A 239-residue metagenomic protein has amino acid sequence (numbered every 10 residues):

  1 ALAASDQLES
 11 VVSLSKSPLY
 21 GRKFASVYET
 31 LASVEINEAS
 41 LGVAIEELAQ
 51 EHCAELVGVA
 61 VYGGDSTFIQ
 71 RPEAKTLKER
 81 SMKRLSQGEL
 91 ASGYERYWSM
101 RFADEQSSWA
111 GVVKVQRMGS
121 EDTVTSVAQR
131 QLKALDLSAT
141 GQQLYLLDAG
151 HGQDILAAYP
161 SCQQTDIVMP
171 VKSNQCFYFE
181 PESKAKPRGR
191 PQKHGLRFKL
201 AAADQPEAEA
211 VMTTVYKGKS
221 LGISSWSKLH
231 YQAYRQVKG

Functional and structural regions predicted by a protein language model:
A1-S40: Gly/serine-rich nucleotide phosphate-binding loop at the start of the catalytic core of nucleotide/ADP-ribose-handling
A3, T30, Q131-T140, Q153-C162 (+2 more regions): Acidic/histidine-rich catalytic cores and adjacent linkers of DNA breakage/strand-transfer/modification proteins
L14, G58-P72, S99, Q142-G152 (+1 more regions): Short, conserved catalytic/metal-binding motifs centered on acidic residues
A25-E29, R84-Q142, Q232, G239: Electropositive, glycine- and tryptophan-enriched low-complexity nucleic-acid-binding patches
T30-Q106, K219-L221, S227-K238: Active-site-proximal, Lys/Arg-enriched surface segment that forms a nucleic-acid-binding/basic interface patch
Q87-S107, G141, P160, C176-P187 (+1 more regions): Internal, well-ordered alpha/beta segment that forms a basic, Gly-enriched binding/recognition surface
S120-P187: Domain-level cores of phosphate- or acyl-group-handling catalytic modules
V171-G239: An anionic, glycine-rich sequence signature occurring as long contiguous blocks
